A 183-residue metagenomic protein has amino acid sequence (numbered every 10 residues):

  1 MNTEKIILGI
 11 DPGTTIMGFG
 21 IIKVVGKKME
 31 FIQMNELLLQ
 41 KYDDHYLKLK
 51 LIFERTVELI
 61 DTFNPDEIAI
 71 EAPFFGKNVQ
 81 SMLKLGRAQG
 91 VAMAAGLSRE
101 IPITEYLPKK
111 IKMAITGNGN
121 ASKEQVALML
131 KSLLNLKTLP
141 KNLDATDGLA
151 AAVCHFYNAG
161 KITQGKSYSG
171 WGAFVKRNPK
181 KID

Functional and structural regions predicted by a protein language model:
M1-D183: Phosphate- and other anionic-substrate recognition elements at nucleic-acid/protein interfaces
